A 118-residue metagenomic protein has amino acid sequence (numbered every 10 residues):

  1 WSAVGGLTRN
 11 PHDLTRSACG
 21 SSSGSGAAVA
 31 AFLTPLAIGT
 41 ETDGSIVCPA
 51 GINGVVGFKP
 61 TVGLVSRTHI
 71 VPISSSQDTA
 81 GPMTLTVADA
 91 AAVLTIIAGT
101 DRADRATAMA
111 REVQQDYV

Functional and structural regions predicted by a protein language model:
W1-A80: Short glycine/serine-rich loop/turn segments
K59-V118: A short helix-breaking turn/cap at a secondary-structure junction
